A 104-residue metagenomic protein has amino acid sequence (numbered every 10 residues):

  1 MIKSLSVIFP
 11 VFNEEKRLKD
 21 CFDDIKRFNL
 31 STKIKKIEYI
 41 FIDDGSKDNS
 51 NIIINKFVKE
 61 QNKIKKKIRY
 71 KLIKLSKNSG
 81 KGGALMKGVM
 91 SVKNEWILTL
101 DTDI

Functional and structural regions predicted by a protein language model:
S4-S6, E38: Cell-envelope/extracellular polymer assembly enzymes that use nucleotide-activated donors
S6, D43-S46, K74: Structural signature of the Rossmann-like NAD(P)-dependent dehydrogenase/reductase core
E14-L30: Short, well-formed alpha-helical segments that are part of the catalytic scaffolds of diverse glycosyltransferases
K16-D20, D48-F57: Acidic helix N-cap motif at the loop->helix transition within catalytic regions of sugar-transfer enzymes
F41, N51-S91: Conserved donor nucleotide-binding strand/loop of the catalytic core
D43-I52, I104: A conserved acidic beta->alpha catalytic loop
L75, L100-T102: Catalytic metal- and UDP-sugar-binding loop of GT-A-like glycosyltransferases, i.e., residues flanking the conserved
I97: Short aromatic/hydrophobic "clamp" motif used to bind/position activated sugar donors
